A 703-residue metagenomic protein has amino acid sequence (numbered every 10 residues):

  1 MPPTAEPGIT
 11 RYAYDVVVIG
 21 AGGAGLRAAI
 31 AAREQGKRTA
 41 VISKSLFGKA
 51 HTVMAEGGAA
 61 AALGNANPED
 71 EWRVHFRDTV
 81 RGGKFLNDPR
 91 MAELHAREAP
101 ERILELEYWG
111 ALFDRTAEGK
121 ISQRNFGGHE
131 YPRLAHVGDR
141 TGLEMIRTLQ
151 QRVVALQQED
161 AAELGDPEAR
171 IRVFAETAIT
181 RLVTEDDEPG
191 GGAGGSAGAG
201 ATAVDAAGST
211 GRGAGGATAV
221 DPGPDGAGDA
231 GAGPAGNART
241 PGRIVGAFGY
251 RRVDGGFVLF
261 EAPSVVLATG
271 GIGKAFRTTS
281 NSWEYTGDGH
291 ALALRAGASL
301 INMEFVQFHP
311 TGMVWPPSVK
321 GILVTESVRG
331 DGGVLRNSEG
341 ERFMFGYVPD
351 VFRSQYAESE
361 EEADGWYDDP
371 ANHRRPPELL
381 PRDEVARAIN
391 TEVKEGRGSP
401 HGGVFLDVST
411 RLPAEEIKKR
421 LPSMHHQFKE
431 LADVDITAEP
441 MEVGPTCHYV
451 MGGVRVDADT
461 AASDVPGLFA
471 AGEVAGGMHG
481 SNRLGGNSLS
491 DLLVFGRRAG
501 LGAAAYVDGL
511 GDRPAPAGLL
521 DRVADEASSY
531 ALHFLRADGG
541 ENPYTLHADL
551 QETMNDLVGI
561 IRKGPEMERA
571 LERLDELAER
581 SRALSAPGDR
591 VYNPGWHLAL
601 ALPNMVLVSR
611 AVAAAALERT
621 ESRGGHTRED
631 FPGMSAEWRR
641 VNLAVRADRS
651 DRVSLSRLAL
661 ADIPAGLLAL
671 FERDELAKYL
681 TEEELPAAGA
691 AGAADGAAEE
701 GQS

Functional and structural regions predicted by a protein language model:
P3-Y14, G23, A31, Q35-K37 (+13 more regions): Glycine- and aromatic-enriched mobile tails/lids
V17-I19, F260-T269: Short hydrophobic core segments
R38-S43, N302: Short beta-strand "acidic-cap" motif of Rossmann-like dinucleotide-binding folds
S45-D78, Q307-P310, S318-I322: Conserved N-terminal glycine-rich FAD pyrophosphate-binding loop of Rossmann-like flavoproteins
E107-G192, G231-G256, A268, G312-P316: Conserved redox-cofactor binding core of oxidoreductases
R181-E188, T218, G236-L259, V434-M478: FAD-site-proximal beta/loop scaffold in flavoenzymes
S264-I322, N482-G502: Glycine-rich loop(s) and the adjacent beta-strand/alpha-helix scaffold that form part
S299-E430, G502-D508: An anion/pyrophosphate-binding glycine-rich loop and adjacent beta-alpha core in soluble alpha-beta enzymes
